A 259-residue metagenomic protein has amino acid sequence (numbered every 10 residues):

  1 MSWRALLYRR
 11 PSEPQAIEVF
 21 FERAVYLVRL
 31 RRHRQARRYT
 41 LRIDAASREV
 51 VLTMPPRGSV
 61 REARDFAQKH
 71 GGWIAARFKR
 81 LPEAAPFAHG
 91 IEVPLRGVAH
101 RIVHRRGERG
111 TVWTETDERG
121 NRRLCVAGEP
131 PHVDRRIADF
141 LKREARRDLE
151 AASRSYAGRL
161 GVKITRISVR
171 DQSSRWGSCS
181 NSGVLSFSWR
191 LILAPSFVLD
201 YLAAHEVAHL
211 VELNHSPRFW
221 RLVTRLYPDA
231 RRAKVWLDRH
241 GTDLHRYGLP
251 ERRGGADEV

Functional and structural regions predicted by a protein language model:
M1-Y201, L210-V259: Active-site-proximal or metal-binding-adjacent scaffold patches in catalytic folds
E206: Walker B catalytic acidic pair
